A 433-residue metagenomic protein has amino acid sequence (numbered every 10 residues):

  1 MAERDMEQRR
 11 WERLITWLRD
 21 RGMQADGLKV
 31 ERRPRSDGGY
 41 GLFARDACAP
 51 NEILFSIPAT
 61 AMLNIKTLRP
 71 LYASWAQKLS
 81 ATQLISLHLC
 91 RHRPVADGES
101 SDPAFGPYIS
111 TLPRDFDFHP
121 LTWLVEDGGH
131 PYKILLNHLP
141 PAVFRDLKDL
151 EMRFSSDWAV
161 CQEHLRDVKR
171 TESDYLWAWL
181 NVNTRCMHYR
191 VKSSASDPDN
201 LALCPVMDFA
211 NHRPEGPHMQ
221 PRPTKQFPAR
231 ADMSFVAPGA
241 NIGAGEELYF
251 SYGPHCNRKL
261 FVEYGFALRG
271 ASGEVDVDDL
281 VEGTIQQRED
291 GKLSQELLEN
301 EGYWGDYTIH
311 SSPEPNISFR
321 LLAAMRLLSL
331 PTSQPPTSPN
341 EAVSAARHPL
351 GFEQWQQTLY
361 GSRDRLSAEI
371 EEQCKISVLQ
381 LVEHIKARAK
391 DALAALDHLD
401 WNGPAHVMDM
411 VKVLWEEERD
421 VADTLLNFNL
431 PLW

Functional and structural regions predicted by a protein language model:
A2-A61, K66-P70, I109-W433: Long, positively charged leader/targeting segments at protein N-termini
K66-L121: Eukaryotic helix-linker segments that join adjacent hydrophobic helices
